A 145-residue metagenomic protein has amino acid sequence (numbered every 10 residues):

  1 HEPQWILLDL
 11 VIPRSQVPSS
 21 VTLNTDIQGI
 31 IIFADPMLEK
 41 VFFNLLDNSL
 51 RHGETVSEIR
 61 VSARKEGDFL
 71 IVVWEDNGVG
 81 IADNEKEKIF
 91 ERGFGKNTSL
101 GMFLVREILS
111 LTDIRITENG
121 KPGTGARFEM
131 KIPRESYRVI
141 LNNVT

Functional and structural regions predicted by a protein language model:
S49-L50: Short helix-loop "hinge" at the ATP-lid/N-box region of the Bergerat-fold HATPase_c
E58-D68: Short beta-strand/loop element within the Bergerat-fold HATPase_c
D76: Acidic ATP/Mg2+-coordinating residue in the GHKL
I81-G93: Short conserved segment of the HATPase_c
G101-M102: Hydrophobic Leu site in an alpha-helix of the histidine kinase catalytic ATPase core
D113-I114: Conserved glycine-rich
T124-F128: Glycine-rich GHKL/ HATPase_c ATP-binding element in histidine kinases
